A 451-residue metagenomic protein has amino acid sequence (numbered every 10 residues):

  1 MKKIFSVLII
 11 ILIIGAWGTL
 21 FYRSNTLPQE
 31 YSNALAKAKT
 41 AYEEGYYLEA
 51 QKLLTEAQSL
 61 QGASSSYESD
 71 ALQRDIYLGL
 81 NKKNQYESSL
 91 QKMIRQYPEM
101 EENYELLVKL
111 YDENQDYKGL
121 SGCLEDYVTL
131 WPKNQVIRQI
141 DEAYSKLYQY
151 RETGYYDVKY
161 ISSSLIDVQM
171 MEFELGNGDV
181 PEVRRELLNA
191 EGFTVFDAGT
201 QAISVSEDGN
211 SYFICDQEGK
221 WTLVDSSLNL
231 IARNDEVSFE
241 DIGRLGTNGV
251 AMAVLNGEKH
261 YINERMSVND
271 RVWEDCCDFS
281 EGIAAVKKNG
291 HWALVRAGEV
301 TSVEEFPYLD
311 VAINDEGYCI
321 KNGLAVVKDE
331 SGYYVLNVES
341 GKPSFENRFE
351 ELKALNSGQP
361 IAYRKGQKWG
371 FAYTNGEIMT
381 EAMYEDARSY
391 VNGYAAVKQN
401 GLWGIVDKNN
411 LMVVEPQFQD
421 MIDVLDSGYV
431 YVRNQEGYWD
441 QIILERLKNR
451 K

Functional and structural regions predicted by a protein language model:
M1-I4, S24: Positively charged n-region of N-terminal signal peptides that target proteins for export
I4-F5, Y261: Residue-level detector of intrinsically disordered/flexible regions characterized by low predicted structural confidence
F5-L20: Hydrophobic membrane-insertion alpha-helices, especially the h-region of bacterial N-terminal signal peptides
Y22-K451: Residue-level detector of conserved, function-critical positions
